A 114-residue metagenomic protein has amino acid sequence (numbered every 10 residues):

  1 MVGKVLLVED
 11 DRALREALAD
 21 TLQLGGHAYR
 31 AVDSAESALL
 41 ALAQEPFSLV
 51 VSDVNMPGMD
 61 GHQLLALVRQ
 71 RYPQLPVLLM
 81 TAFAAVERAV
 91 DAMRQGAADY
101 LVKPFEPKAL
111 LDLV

Functional and structural regions predicted by a protein language model:
G3, R12-R30: Two-component/phosphorelay signaling modules centered on CheY-like receiver
E9: Conserved acidic carboxylate
S34-S37, D60-Q63: Acidic catalytic/metal-coordinating carboxylates
E45-V51: Active-site beta3 strand of CheY-like receiver
M56: Receiver (REC) domain active-site loop signature in two-component systems and cognate sites in sensor histidine kinases
A85-E87, L101, F105-V114: C-terminal output helix
